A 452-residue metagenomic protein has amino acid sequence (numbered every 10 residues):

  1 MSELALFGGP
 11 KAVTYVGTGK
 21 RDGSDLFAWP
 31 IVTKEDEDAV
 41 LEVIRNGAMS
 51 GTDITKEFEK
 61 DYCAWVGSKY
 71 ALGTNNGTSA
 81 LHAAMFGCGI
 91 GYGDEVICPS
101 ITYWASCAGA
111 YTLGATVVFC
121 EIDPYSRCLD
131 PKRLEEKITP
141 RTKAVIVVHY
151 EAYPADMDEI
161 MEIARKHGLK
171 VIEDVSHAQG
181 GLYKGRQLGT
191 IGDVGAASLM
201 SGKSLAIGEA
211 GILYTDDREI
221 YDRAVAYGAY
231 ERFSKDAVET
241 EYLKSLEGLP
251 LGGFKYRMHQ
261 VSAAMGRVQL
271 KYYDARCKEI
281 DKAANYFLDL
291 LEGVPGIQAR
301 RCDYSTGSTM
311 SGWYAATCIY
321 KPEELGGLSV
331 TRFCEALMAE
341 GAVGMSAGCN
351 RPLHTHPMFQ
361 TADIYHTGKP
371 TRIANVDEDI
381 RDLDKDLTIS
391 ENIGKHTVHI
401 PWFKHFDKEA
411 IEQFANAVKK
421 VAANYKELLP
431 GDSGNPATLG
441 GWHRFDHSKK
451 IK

Functional and structural regions predicted by a protein language model:
M1-G87, G91, R165, E391-G394 (+2 more regions): Conserved PLP-binding active-site segment in aminotransferase class I/II-type PLP enzymes
K56-K60, K69, K132, E136 (+5 more regions): PLP-dependent aminotransferase class I/II
L72, I97, V118, V171-I172 (+3 more regions): Structural detector of well-ordered beta-strand residues that form the stable sheet scaffold of enzyme domains
F86-V175, L182, K452: PLP-dependent aminotransferase-like
K170-I172, V194, T397-H399: Structural preference for beta-strand elements that scaffold enzyme active sites
E173-I207, D236, S245-P250: Conserved active-site segment immediately N-terminal to the catalytic lysine that forms the internal aldimine
A197-S198, G211-D217: Short beta-strand-to-turn element immediately C-terminal to the catalytic PLP-Schiff-base lysine in fold type I
